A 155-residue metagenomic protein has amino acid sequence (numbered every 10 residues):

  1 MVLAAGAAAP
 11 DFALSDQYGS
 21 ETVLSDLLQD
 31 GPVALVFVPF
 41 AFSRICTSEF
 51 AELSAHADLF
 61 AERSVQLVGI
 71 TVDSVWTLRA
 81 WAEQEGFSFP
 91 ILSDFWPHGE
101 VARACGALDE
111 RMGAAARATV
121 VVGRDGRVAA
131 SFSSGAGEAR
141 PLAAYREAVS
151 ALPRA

Functional and structural regions predicted by a protein language model:
M1-A155: Chalcogenol-based redox active-site neighborhoods
